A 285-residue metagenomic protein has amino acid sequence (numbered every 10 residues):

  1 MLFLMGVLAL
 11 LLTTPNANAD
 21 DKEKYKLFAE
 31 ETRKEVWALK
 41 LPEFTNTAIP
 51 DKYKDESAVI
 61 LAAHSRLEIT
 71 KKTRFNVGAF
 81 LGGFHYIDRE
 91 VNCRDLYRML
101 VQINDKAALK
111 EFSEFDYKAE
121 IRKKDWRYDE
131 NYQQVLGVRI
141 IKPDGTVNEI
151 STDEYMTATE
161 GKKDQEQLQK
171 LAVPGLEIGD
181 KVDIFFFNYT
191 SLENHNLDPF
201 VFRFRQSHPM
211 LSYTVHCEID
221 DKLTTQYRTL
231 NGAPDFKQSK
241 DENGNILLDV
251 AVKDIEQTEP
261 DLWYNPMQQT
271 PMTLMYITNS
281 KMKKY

Functional and structural regions predicted by a protein language model:
L2-L11: Bacterial N-terminal signal peptides
A19-K284: Beta-strand-rich, non-transmembrane domain signature
